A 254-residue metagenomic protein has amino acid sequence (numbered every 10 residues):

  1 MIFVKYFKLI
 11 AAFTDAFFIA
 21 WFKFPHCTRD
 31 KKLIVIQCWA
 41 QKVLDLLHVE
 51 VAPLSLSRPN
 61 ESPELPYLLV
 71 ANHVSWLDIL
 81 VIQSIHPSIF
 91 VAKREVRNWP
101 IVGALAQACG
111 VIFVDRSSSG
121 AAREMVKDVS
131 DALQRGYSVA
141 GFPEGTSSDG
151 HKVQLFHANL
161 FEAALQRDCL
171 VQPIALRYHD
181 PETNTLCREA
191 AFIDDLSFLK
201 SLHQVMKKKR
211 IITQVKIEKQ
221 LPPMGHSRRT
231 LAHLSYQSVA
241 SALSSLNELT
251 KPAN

Functional and structural regions predicted by a protein language model:
M1-P53, A104-A108, K208: A transmembrane-helix-recognition feature enriched in membrane-embedded lipid enzymes and envelope glyco-/phospholipid
D15-F22, C27, L46, E61-S119: Catalytic core of membrane glycerolipid acyltransferases/transacylases, capturing the structured, soluble-facing
Q41, L46-S57, L77-I79, V91 (+3 more regions): Soluble, non-transmembrane catalytic domains of enzymes that act on hydrophobic metabolites at membranes
P66-L68, V111, G136-F142, L170 (+1 more regions): Residue-level preference for the first positions of well-ordered beta-strands
K93, V114, F142, I174-L176: Generic beta-sheet signal
G103, H151-H226, T230, L234 (+1 more regions): A cross-family acyltransferase "interaction/gating" segment
A132-L160: Catalytic-site beta-strand/loop segments enriched in glycine and acidic/polar residues
